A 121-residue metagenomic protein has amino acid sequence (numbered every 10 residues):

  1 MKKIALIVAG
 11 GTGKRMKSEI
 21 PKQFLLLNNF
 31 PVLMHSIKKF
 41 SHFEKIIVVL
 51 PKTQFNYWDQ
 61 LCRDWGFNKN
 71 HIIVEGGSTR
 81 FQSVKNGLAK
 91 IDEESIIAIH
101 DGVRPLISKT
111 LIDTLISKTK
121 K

Functional and structural regions predicted by a protein language model:
K2-F55: N-terminal glycine-rich phosphate-binding loop and ensuing alpha1 helix
V8-G11, L27, V74-E75, F81 (+2 more regions): Short glycine/serine/threonine-biased micro-segments
G11, N56, Q60, S117: Charged/polar, solvent-exposed surface patches and flexible loops
R15, W58, I107-S108: Active-site-proximal flexible loops/turns
I20-Q23, L61-D64, L88-A89, L111-T114: Short, glycine/charged-enriched secondary-structure capping and boundary segments
P21, I46, E75, I99-V103: Conserved short-loop catalytic and cofactor-binding motifs
L33-E94: Conserved N-terminal catalytic core of the sugar/cofactor nucleotidyltransferase
R80-K121: Conserved beta-loop-beta/alpha segment of the NTase-like Rossmann-fold superfamily that binds/positions NTPs
